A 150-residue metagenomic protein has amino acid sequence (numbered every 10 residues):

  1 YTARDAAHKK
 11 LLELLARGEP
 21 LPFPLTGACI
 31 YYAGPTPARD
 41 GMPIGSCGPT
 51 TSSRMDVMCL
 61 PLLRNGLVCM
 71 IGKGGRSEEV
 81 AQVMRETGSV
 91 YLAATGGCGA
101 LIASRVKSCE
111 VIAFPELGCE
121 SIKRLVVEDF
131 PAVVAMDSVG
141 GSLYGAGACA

Functional and structural regions predicted by a protein language model:
T2-F130: Feature captures the catalytic cores and cofactor-binding loops of soluble hydro-lyases/lyases that act on carboxylate
C59, V134-A150: Active-site/ligand-binding-proximal alpha/beta "capping" segment
